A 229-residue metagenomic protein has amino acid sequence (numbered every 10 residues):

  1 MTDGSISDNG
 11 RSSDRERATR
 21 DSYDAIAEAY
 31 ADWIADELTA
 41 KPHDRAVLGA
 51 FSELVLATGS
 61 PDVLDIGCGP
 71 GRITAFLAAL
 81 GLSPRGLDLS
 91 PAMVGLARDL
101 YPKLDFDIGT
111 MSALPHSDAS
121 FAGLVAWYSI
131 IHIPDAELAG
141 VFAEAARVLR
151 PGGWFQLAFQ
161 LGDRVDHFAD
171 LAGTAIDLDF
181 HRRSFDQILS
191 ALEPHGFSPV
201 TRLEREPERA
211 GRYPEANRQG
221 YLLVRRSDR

Functional and structural regions predicted by a protein language model:
T2-T58, D163: Conserved class I S-adenosyl-L-methionine
D62-I66, P70-A113: Class I SAM-dependent methyltransferase SAM/SAH-binding core
S112-L124: A short acidic, Gly/Pro-enriched loop at the edge of an enzyme's catalytic core that lines a small-molecule cofactor
A139-P151: A short glycine-rich, Lys/Arg-flanked "PGG" loop and its adjoining helix->strand segment in the class I
G152-F159: Conserved beta-strand signature within the Rossmann-like core of class I S-adenosyl-L-methionine
Q160-D179: Short, glycine-/aromatic-enriched active-site segment of Class I SAM-dependent methyltransferases
F180-H195: Short alpha-helix
E208-R229: Core SAM-dependent methyltransferase catalytic element
